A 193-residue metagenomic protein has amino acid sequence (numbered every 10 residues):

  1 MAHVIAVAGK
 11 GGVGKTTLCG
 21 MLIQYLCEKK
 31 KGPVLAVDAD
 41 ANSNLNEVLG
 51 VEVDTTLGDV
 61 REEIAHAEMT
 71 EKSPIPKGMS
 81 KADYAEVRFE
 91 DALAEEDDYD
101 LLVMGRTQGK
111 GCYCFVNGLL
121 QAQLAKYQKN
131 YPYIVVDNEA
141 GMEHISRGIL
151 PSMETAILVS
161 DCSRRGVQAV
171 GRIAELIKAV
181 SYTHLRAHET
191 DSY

Functional and structural regions predicted by a protein language model:
H3-A41: Walker A/P-loop phosphate-binding motif and the immediately C-terminal alpha-helix
K29-E95: N-terminal phosphate/diphosphate-binding loop that engages ATP/GTP or pyrophosphate donors across diverse enzyme folds
K81-D91, E95-E96, D100-V136: Cytosolic-facing regulatory segments adjacent to core modules
N138, A156, V180: Glycine-rich phosphate-binding loops of nucleotide-dependent enzymes
S146-C162: Inter-motif core of Ras-like GTPase G domains
G171-S181: Conserved C-terminal guanine-recognition region of P-loop GTPase G domains, centered on the G4
T183-T190: Conserved small/polar residues in nucleotide/adenosyl-binding loops
